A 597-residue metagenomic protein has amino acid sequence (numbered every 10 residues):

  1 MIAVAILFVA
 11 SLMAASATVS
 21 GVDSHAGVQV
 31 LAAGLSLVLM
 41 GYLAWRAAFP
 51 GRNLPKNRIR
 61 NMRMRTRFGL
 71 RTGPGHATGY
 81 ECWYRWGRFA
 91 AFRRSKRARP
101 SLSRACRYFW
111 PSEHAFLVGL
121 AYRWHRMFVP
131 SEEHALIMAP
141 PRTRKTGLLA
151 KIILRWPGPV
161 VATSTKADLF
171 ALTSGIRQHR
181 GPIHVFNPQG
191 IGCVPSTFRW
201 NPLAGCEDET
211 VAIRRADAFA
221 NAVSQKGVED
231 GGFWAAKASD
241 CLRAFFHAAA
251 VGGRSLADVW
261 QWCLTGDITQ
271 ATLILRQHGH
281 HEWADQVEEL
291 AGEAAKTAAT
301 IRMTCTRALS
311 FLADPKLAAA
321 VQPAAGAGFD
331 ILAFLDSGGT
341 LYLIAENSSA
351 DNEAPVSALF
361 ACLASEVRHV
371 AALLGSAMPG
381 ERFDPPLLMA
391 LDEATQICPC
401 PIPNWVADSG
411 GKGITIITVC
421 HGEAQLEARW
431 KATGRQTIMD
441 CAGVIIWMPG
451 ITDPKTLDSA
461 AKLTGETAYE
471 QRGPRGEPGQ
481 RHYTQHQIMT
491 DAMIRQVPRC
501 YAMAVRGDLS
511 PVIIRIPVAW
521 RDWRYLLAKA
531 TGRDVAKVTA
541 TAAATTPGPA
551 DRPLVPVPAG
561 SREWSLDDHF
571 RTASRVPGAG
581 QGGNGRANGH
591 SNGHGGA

Functional and structural regions predicted by a protein language model:
M1-L149, A504, L554, N584-R586 (+1 more regions): Basic- and hydrophobic-enriched, low-structure N-terminal and domain-boundary segments that flank ATP-binding catalytic
I6-V9, I344, M389, A442: Short, flexible active-site loops
L43, A47-F49, N53, E466 (+2 more regions): Intrinsically disordered, low-complexity proline-rich regions
R107-P111, F116-V118, R307, F311 (+1 more regions): Phosphate-binding P-loop/Walker A region and its immediate neighborhood
S131-I414, A492-I513, R521-R586, G596: P-loop NTPase motor domains
V406-D408, K412-R506, G593: Conserved ATP-driven motor cores of ASCE-family P-loop NTPases powering translocation/secretion/packaging/pilus
